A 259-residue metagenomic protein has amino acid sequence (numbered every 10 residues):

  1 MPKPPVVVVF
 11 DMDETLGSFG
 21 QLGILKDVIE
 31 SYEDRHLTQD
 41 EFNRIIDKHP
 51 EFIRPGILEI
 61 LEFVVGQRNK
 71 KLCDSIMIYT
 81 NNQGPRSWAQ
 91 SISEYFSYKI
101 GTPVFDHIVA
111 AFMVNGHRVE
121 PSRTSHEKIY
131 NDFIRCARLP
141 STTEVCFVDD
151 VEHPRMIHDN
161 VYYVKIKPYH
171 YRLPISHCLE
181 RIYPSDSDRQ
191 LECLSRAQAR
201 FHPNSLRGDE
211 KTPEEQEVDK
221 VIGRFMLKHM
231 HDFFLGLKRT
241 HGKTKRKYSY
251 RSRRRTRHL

Functional and structural regions predicted by a protein language model:
M1-H117: Alpha-helical substrate-recognition element adjacent to the catalytic core
P85-L259: C-terminal cap/substrate-recognition subdomain and adjoining C-terminal extension of metal-dependent phosphatase-like
